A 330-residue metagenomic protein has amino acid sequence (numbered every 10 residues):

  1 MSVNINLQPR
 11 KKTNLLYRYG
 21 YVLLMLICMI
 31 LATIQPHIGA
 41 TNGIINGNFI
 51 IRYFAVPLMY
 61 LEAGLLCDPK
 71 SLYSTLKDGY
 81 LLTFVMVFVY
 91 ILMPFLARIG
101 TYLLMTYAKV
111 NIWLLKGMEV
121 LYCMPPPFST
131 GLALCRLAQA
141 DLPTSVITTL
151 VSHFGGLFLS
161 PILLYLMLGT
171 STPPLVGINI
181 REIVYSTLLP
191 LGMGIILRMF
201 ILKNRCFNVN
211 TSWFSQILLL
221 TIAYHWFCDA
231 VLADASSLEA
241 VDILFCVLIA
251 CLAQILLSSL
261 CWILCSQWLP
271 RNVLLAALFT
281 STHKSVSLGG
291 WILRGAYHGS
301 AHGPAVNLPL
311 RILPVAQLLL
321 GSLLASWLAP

Functional and structural regions predicted by a protein language model:
S2-I112, Y165, G169-R271: Structural signature of multi-pass alpha-helical membrane transport proteins
A40-G43, D234-A240, L293-R311: Extracellular/periplasmic helix-loop-helix junctions in multi-pass membrane proteins
S71-T75, S129-D141, S237, W262-S266 (+2 more regions): Helix-loop junctions at the membrane interface of multi-pass solute transporters
G79-M86, Y107-Y122, A140-L150, I243-V247 (+2 more regions): The feature identifies polytopic integral membrane transport proteins across all domains of life
F88-L96, Y122-F128, T144-L166, V184-T187 (+2 more regions): Membrane-embedded alpha-helical segments of transport systems, primarily multispan ion/solute transporters
T101-L159, L164, L168-N179: Membrane-interface helix-loop-helix junctions at boundaries between adjacent transmembrane segments
N210-F214, R271-S285, G289-L293: Helix-helix packing/entry segments at the starts of transmembrane helices
G299-S300, A316-L320, A329: Long, low-complexity C-terminal extensions of enzymes
